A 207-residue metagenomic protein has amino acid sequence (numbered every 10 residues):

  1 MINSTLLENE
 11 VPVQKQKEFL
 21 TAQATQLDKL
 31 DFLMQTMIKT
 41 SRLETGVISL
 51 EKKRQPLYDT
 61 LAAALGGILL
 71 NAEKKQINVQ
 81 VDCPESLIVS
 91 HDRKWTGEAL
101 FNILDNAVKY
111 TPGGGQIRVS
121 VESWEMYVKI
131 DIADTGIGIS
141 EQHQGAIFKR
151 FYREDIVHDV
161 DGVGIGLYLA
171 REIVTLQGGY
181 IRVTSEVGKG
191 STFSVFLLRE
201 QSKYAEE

Functional and structural regions predicted by a protein language model:
T25-L30: Short alpha-helical segment of the dimerization/phosphotransfer core of two-component systems
E51-G66, Q80, E122: A conserved beta-strand-to-alpha-helix junction within the catalytic ATP-binding
E51-Q55, E73, N78-I88: Conserved catalytic submotifs in the C-terminal HATPase_c
A107-V108: Short helix-loop "hinge" at the ATP-lid/N-box region of the Bergerat-fold HATPase_c
G114-M126: Short beta-strand/loop element within the Bergerat-fold HATPase_c
I139-F151: Short conserved segment of the HATPase_c
G178-G179: Conserved glycine-rich
